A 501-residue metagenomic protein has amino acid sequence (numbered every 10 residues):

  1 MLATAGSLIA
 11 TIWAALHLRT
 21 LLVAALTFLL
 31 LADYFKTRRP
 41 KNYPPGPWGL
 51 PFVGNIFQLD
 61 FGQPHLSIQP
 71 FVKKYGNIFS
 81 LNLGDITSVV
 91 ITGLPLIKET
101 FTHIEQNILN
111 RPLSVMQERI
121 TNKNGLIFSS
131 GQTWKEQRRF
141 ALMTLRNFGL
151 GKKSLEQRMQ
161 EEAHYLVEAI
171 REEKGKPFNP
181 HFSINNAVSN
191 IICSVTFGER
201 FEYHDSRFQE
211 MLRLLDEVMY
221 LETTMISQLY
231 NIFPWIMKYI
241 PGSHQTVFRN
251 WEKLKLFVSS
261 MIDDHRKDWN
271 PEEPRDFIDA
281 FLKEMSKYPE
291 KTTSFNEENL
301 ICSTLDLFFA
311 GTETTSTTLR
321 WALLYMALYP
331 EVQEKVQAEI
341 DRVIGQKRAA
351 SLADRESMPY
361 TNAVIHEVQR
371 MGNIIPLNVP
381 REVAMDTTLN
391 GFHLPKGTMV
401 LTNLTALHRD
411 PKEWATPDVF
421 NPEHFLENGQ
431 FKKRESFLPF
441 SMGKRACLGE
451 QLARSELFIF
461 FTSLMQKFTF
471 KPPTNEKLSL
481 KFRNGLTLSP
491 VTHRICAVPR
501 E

Functional and structural regions predicted by a protein language model:
L2-L26, N82-V89, G149-E161, R171-S194 (+7 more regions): Cytochrome P450
P40-L155, N179-P180, I184-I191, R207-I236 (+1 more regions): Cytochrome P450 substrate-recognition site 1
I56-G76, L256, S260, A349-N390 (+2 more regions): Conserved cytochrome P450 K-helix E-x-x-R motif and the immediately C-terminal K′/meander segment
F57, R146-L150, S189, Y220 (+8 more regions): Conserved cytochrome P450 catalytic core segment spanning the I/J/K helices
V188, I192, N250, L254-V258 (+6 more regions): Central I-helix of cytochrome P450 enzymes
A310, N390, E427-L457, K481-R483: Cytochrome P450 heme-thiolate "Cys pocket" and heme-binding signature region
P330-V332, K433, E450-L488, I495: Cytochrome P450 heme-binding "Cys pocket" and the immediately downstream C-terminal segment
T402-G429: Conserved cytochrome P450 K-helix/beta-meander segment immediately N-terminal to the heme-binding cysteine loop
